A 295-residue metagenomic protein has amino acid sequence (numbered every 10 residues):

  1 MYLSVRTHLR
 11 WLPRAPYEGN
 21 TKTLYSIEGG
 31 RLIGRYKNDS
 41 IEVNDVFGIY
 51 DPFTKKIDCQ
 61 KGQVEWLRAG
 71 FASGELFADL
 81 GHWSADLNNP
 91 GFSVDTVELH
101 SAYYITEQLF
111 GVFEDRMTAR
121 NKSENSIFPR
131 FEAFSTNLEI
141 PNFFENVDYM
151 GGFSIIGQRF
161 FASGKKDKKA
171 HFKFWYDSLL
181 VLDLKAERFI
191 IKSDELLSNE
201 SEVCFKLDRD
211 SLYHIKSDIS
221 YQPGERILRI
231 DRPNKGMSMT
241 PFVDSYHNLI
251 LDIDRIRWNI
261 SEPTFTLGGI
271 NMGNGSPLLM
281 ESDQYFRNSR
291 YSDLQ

Functional and structural regions predicted by a protein language model:
M1-Q295: Structural signature for solvent-exposed beta-strand/loop edge elements and short helix-capping sites, enriched
